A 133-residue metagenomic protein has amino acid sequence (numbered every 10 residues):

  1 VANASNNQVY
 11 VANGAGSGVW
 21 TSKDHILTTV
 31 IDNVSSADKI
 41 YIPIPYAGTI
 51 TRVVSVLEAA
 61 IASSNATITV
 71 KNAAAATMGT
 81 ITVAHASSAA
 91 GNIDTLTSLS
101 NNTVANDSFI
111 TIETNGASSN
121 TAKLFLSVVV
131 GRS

Functional and structural regions predicted by a protein language model:
V1-S133: Extracellular repetitive beta-rich solenoid segments
